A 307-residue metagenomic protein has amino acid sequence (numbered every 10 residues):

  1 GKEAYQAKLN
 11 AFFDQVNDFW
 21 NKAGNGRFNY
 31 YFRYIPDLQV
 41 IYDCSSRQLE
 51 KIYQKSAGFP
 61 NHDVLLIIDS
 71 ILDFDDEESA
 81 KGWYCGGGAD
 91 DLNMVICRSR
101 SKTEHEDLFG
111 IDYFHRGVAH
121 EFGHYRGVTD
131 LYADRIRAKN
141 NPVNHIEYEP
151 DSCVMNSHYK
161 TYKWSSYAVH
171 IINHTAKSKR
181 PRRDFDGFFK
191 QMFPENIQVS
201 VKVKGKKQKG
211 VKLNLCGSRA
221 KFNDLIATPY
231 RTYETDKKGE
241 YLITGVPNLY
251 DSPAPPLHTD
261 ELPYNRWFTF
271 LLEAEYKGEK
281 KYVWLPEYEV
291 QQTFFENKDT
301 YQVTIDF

Functional and structural regions predicted by a protein language model:
G1-F114, R219-D306: Propeptide-to-catalytic entry region of secreted or membrane-anchored zinc metalloproteases
V16, W20-G24, R126-D130, Y159 (+1 more regions): Sec/Tat-exported extracytoplasmic proteins
N61, Y148-D151, E195, K209 (+1 more regions): Residues that flank catalytic or metal-binding motifs in active/ligand-binding sites
R100-H170: The catalytic-center signature of Zn2+-dependent metalloproteases
N156-P194: Catalytic cores of secreted or luminal carbohydrate-active enzymes
E195-V203: A short, amphipathic beta-strand motif
K204-G210: A short beta-turn/strand-edge loop motif at beta-sheet boundaries
V211-A220: Hydrophobic beta-strand segments
